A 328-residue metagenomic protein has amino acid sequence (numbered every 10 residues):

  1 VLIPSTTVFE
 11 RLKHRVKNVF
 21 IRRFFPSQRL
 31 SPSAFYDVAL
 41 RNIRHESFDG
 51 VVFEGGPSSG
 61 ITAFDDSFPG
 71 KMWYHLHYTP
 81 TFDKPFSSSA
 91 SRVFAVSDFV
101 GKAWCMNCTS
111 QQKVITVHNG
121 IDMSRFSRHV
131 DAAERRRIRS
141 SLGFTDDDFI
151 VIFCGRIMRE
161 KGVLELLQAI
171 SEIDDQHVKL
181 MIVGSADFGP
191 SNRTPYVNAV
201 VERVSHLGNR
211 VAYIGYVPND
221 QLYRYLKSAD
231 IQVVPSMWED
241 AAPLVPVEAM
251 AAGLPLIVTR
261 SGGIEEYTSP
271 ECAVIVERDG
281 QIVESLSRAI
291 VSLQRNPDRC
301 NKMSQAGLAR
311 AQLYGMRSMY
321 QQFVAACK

Functional and structural regions predicted by a protein language model:
F99, G120: Carbohydrate-associated surface elements
S140, R299-L313, A325: A short, well-ordered alpha-helix in the C-terminal region of glycosyltransferases
F149, M158-E172: A conserved mid-protein helix/loop that constitutes part of the nucleotide-sugar donor-binding site
K179-N198: Glycosyltransferase donor-sugar binding loop
T194-V217: Nucleotide-activated donor-binding/catalytic signature segment of Leloir-type glycosyltransferases, i.e., the conserved
Y216, R224-A229: Short alpha-helical donor nucleotide-sugar binding micro-motif in glycosyltransferases
P255-V258: Short hydrophobic beta-strand element within catalytic cores of glycosyltransferases and related nucleotide-activated
E265-V291, R299: Change "using UDP/GDP/dTDP sugars" to "using nucleotide sugars
